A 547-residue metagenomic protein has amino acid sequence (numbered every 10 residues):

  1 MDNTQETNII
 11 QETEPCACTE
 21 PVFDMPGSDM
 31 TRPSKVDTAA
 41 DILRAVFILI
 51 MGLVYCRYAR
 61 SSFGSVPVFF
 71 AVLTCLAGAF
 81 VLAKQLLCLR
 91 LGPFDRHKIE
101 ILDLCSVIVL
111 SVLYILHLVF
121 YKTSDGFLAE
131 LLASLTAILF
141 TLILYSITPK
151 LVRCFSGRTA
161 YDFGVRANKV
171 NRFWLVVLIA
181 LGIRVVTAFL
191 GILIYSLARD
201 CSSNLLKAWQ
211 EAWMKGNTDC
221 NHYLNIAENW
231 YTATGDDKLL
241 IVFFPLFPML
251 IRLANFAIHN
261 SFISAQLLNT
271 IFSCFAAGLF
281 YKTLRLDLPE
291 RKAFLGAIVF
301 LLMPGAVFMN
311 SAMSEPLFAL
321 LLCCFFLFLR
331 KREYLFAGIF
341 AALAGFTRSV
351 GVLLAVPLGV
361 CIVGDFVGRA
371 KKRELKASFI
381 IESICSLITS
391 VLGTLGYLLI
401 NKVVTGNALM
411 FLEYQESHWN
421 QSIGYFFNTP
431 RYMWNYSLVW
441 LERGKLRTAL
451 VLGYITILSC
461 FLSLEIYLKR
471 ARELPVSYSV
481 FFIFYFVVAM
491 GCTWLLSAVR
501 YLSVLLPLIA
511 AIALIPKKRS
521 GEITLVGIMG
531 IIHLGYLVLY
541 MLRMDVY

Functional and structural regions predicted by a protein language model:
V54-R60, I183-D200, M214-K215, A355-I466 (+3 more regions): Membrane-lumen/periplasm interface segments of specific transmembrane helices in polyprenyl phosphate-linked
G78, R252-L253, L267-D287, C460-Y467: Transmembrane-helix motifs of polytopic, lipid-linked glycan transferases
M214-T232, D236-H259, N428-N435, A489: Short hydrophobic/aromatic helix or loop-helix immediately within or flanking a transmembrane segment in polytopic
K238-P245, M249, A257-G278, G444-I455: Loop-to-helix entry region of an early transmembrane alpha helix in multi-pass inner-membrane enzymes
N260-S264, F280-L302, L320, F336 (+1 more regions): Transmembrane-helix signature of polytopic, membrane-embedded enzymes that assemble or transfer cell-envelope glycans
R285-R291, F325-F336, F366-G368: Membrane-interface transmembrane helices that cradle and orient dolichyl/undecaprenyl
L301, G305, L322-F328, L335-C361 (+2 more regions): Membrane-interface alpha helices of multi-pass inner-membrane proteins
G305, N310-L317, A498: Short acidic/glycine- and proline-prone juxtamembrane loop motifs at membrane-interface regions of multi-pass membrane
